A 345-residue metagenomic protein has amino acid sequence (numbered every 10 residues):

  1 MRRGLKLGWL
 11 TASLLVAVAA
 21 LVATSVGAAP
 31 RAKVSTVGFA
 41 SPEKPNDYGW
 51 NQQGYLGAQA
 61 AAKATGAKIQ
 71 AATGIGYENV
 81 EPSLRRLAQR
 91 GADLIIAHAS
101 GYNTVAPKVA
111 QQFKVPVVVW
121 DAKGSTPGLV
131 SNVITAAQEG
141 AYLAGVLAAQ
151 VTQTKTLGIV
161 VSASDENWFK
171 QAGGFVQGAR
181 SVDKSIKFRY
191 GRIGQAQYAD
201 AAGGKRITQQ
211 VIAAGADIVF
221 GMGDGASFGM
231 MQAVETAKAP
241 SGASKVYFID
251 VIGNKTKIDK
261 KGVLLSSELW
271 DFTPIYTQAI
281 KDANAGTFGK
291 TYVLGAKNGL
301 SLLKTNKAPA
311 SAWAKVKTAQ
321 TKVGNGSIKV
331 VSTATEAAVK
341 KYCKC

Functional and structural regions predicted by a protein language model:
M1-G4, A28-A29, I95: Intrinsically disordered, low-complexity sequence elements enriched in Ser/Thr/Gly/Pro
M1-S13: Bacterial N-terminal signal peptides that target proteins for export
T11-V22: Bacterial N-terminal signal peptides
A12, S25-V26, G66: N-terminal compositionally biased, intrinsically disordered segments and leader/signal-like regions
A20-V34: C-terminal region of N-terminal signal peptides and the immediate post-cleavage residues of exported proteins
P30-C345: A residue-level marker of the well-folded mature domains of exported/periplasmic proteins
